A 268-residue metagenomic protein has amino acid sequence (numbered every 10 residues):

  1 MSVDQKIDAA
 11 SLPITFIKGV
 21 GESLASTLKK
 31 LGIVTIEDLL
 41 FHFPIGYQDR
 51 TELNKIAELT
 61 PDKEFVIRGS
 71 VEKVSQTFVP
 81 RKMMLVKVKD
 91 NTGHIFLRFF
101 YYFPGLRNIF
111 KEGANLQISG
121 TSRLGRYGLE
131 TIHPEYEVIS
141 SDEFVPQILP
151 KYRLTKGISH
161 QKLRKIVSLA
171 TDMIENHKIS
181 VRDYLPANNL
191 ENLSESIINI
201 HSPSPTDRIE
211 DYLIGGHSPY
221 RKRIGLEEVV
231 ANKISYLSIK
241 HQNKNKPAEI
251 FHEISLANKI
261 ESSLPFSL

Functional and structural regions predicted by a protein language model:
M1-K18, S26-K29, A231-N232, Q242: Long, highly charged, low-complexity intrinsically disordered interaction regions that mediate electrostatic DNA/RNA
I36, F65, L116-I118: Short beta-strand segments enriched for Tyr within beta-sheet-rich domains, predominantly fibronectin type III
H42-E72, K178: OB-fold nucleic-acid-binding modules
T77-S263: Upstream accessory/linker segments immediately N-terminal to the RecA-like ATPase cores of bacterial MutS and a subset
F266-L268: N-terminal pre-P-loop "Q-motif" helix
